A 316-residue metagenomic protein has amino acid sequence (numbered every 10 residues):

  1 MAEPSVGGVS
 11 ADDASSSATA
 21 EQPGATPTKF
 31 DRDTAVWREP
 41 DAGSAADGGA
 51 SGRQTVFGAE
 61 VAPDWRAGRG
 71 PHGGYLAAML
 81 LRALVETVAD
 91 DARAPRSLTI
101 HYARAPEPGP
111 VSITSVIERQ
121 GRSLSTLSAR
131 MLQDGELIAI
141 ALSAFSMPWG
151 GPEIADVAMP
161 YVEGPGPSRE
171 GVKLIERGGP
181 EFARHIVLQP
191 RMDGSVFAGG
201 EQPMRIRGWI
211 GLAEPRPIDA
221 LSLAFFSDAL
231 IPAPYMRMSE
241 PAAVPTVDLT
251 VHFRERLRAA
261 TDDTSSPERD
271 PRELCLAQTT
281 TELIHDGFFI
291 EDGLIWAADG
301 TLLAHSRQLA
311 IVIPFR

Functional and structural regions predicted by a protein language model:
M1-R316: Terminal targeting signals and extreme-terminal segments of soluble enzymes
